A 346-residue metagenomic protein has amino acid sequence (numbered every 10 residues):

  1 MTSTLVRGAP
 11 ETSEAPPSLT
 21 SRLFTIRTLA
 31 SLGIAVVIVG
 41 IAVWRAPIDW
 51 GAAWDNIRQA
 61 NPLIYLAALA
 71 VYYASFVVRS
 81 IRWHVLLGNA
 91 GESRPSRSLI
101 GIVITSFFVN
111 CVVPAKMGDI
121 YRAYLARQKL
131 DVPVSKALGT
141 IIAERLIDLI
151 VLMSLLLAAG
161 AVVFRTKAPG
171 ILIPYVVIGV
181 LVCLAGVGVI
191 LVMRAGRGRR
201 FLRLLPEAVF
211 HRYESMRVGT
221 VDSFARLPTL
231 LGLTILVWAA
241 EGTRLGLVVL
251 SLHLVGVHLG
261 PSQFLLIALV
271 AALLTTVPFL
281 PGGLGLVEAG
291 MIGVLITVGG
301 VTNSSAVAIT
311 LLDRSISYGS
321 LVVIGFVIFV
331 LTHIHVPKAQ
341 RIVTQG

Functional and structural regions predicted by a protein language model:
M1-I104, V162, K167-T276, V301 (+2 more regions): Predominantly cytoplasmic-facing regulatory/coupling regions of multi-pass membrane proteins
N56, K136-V163, G179-C183, G290-L295: Extended hydrophobic secondary-structure segments
V77-R82, P114-A123, T275-I292: Transmembrane helix boundary and interhelical junction motifs in multipass membrane proteins
V85-G88, I100-D131: Extended non-transmembrane interhelical loops and adjacent amphipathic helices of multipass membrane proteins
S96-G101, G118-I120, L130-R145, V301-L312: Membrane-interface alpha-helices at helix entry/exit sites of multi-pass transporters
T105, V109-V113, L138-G160, L274 (+1 more regions): Membrane-embedded alpha-helical segments of transport systems, primarily multispan ion/solute transporters
Y121-L125, L138-I141, V151, L236 (+1 more regions): Hydrophobic alpha-helical membrane segments of integral membrane proteins
A126-P133, I267, A289-S305: Interfacial segments of multi-pass membrane proteins
